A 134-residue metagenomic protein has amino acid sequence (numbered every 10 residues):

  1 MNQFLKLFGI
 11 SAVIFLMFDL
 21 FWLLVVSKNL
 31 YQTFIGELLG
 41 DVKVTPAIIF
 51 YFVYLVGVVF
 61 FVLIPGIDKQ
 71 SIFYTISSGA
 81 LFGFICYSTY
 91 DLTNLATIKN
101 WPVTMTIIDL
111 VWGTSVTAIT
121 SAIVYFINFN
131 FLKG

Functional and structural regions predicted by a protein language model:
M1-G134: Juxtamembrane/disordered regions of integral membrane proteins
